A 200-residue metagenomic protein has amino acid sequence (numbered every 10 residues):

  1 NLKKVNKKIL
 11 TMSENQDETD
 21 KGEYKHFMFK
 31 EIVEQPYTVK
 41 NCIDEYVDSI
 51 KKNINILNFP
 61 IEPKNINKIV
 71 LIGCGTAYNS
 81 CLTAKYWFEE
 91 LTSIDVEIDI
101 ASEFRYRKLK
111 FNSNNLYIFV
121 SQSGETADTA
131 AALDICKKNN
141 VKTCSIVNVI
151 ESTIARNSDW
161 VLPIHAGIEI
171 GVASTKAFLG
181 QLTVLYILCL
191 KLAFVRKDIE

Functional and structural regions predicted by a protein language model:
N1-K64, A77, Y86, E90-T92 (+2 more regions): N-terminal segments that mediate ammonia production and transfer in glutamine-dependent amidotransferase systems
K64-D198: Glycine-rich phosphate-binding loops that contact phosphosugars or nucleotide phosphates
